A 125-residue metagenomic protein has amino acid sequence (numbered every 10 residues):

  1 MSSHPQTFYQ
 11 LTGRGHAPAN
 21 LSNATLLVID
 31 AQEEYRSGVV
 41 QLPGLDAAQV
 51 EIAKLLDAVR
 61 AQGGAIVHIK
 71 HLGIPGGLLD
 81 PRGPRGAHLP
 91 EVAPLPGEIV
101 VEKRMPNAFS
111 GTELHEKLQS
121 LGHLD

Functional and structural regions predicted by a protein language model:
M1-V100: Active-site acidic carboxylates
P94-D125: Internal catalytic-core helix/loop-beta-alpha segment that presents or stabilizes conserved functional determinants
